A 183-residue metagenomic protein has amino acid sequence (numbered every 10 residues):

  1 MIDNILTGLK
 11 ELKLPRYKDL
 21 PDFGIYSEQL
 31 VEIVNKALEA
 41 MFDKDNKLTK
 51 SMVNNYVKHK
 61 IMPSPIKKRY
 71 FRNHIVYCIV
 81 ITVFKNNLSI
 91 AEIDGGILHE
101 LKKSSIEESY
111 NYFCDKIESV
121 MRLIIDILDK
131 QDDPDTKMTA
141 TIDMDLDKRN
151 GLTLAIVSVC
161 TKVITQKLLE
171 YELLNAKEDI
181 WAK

Functional and structural regions predicted by a protein language model:
M1-L101: Basic helix-turn-helix/winged-helix DNA-binding cores and closely related short helical interaction motifs
H99, K103-K183: Intrinsically disordered, low-complexity, charge-dense segments enriched in Lys/Arg and Glu/Asp interspersed
